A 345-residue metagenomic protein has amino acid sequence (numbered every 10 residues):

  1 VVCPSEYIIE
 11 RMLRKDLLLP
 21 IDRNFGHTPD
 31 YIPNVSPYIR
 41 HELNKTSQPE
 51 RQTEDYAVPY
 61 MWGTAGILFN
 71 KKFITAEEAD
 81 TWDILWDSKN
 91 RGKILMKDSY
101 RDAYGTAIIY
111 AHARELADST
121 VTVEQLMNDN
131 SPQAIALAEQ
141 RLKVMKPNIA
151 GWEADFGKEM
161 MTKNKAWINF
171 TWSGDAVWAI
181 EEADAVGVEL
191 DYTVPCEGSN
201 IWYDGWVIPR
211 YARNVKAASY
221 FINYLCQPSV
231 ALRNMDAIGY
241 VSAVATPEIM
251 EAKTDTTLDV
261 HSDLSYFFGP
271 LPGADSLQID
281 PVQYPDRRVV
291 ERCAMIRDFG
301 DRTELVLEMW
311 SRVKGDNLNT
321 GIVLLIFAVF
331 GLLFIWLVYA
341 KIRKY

Functional and structural regions predicted by a protein language model:
V1, M96-K97, R233-A237: Surface-exposed patches in mature extracellular/periplasmic domains of secreted proteins
V1, P59, G66, I168 (+2 more regions): A residue-level structural signature of the nucleotidyltransferase/glycosyltransferase Rossmann-like core
C3-K165, A179: Extracytoplasmic ligand-binding site segments that recognize negatively charged/polar headgroups
E6, S99-Y100, T171-G174, I238: Short, well-ordered beta-to-alpha junction loops that form the rim of enzyme active sites and present histidine/acidic
L13-I21, Q52-E54, A179-V194, T256-S262: Ligand-binding "clamshell"
P147-Y211, E251: Extracytoplasmic/periplasmic substrate-binding proteins
P209-V289: Mature extracytoplasmic/periplasmic domains
D275-Y345: Conserved C-terminal helix/tail region of periplasmic/extracytoplasmic solute-binding proteins
